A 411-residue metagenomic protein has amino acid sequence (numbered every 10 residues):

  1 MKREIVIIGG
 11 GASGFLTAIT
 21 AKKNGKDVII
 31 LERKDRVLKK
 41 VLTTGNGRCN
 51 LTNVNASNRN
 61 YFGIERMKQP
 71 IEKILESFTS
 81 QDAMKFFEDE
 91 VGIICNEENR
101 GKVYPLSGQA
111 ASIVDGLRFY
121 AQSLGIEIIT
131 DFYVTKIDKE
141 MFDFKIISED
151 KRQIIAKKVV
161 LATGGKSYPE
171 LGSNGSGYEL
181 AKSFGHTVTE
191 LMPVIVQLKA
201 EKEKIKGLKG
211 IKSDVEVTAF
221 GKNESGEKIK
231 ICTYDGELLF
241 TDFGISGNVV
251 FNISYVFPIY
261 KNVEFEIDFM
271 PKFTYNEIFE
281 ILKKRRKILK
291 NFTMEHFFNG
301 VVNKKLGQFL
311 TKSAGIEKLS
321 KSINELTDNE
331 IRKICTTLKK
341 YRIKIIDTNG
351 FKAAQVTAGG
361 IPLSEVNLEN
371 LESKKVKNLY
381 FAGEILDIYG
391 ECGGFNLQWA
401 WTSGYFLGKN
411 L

Functional and structural regions predicted by a protein language model:
R3-I30, L407-L411: N-terminal Rossmann-like FAD-binding beta1-loop-alpha1 element of flavoenzymes
V6-I8, L31, V134, Q153-E170 (+4 more regions): Short hydrophobic core segments
K22-N46: Glycine-rich FAD pyrophosphate-binding loop
D35-V37, L42-T43, L51, N55-N58 (+2 more regions): An anion/pyrophosphate-binding glycine-rich loop and adjacent beta-alpha core in soluble alpha-beta enzymes
N46-E97: Glycine-rich active-site loop/strand segments that organize a redox cofactor
S77-K158: Feature captures the FAD/FMN-dependent oxidoreductase FAD-binding
T130, F309-Y389: A glycine-rich dinucleotide-binding beta-alpha-beta segment and adjacent secondary-structure elements that constitute
K158-K204: Glycine-rich loop(s) and the adjacent beta-strand/alpha-helix scaffold that form part
